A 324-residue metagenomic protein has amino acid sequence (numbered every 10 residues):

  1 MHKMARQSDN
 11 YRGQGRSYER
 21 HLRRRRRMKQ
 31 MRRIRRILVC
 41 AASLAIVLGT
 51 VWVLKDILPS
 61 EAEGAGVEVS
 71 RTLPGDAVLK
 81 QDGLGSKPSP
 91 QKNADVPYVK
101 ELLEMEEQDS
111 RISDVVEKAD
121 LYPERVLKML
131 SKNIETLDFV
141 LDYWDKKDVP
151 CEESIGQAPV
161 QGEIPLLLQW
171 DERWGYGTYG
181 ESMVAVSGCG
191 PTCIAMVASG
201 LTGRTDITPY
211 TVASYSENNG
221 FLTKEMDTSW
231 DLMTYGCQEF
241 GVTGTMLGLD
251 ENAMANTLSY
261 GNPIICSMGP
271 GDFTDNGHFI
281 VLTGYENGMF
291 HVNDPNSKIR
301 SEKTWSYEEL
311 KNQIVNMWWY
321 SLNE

Functional and structural regions predicted by a protein language model:
M1-I34: N-terminal Lys/Arg-rich, disordered targeting/topogenic segments
M31, C40, D272-D275: Short amphipathic alpha-helix initiation/capping segments at coil-to-helix junctions
R33-C40, V47-N218: Active-site-adjacent structural segments surrounding the nucleophilic cysteine of cysteine proteases and isopeptidases
W52-G64, E68, P270-E324: Active-site signature of cysteine proteases
G177-M183, L249, M268-G269, K303: N-terminal post-signal-peptidase region of extra-cytosolic proteins
E181-G190, R204, E225-S229, M246 (+3 more regions): Extracytoplasmic/periplasmic, Sec-exported soluble proteins
G190-A198, P209, A213, W230 (+5 more regions): Extracytoplasmic/secreted envelope proteins and their assembly/folding machinery, especially bacterial periplasmic
L222-D272, G277-N287: Predominantly the structural core of cysteine protease catalytic domains
